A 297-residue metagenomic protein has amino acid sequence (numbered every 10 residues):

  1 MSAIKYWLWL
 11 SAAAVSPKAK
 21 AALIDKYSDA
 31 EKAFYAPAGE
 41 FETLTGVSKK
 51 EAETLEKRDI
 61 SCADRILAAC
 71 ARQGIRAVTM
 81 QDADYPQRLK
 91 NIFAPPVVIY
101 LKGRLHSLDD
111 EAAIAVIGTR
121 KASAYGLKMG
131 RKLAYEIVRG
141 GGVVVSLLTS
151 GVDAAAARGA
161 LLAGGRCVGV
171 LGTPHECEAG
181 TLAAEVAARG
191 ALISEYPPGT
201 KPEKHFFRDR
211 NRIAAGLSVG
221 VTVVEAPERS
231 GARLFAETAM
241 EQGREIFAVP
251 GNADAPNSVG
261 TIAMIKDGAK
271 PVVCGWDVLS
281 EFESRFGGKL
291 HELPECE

Functional and structural regions predicted by a protein language model:
M1-Q81: Short, small/acidic-rich helices and loops at N termini and domain boundaries of DNA replication/processing enzymes
S2-A3, M80-E297: Glycine-biased, small-residue-rich flexible motifs in mid-sequence functional cores and linkers
